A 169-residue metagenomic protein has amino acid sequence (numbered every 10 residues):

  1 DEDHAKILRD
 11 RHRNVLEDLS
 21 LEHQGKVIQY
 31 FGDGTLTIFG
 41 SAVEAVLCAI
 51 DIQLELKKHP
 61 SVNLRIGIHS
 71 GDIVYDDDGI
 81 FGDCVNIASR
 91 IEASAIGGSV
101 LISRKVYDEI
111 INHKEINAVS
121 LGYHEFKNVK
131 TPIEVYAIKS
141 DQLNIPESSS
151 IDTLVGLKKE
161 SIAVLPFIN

Functional and structural regions predicted by a protein language model:
D1-D51, E55: Catalytic NTP-binding/metal-coordinating core of nucleotidyl cyclase/transferase enzymes
L16, G32, I68, I91 (+2 more regions): Residue-level signature of catalytic and energy-coupling elements of molecular machines, predominantly ATP/GTP-dependent
I38-V43, G67-I80, G97: Catalytic strand-loop-helix junctions within cyclic-nucleotide turnover domains
H59, L64-D72, A93-T131: A short beta-strand->alpha-helix segment at the C-terminal rim of the class III nucleotidyl cyclase catalytic domain
S70, A137-S140, P166: Flexible glycine-/small-residue-rich
Y75-A93: Catalytic-core segments of nucleotide cyclases and related cyclic-nucleotide turnover enzymes
N117-L154: C-terminal interaction surface of TIR/SEFIR-family domains
I151-N169: Acidic, proline/glycine-rich low-complexity intrinsically disordered segments
